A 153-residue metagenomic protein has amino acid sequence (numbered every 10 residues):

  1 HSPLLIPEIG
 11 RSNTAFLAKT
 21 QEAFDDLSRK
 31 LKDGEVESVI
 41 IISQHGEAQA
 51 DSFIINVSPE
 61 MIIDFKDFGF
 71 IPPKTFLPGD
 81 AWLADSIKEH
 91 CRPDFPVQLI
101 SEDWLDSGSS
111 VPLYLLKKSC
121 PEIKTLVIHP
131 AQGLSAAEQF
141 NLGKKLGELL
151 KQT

Functional and structural regions predicted by a protein language model:
H1-C91, F95-Q98: A short aromatic-anchored loop/beta-hairpin motif
N13-T14, Y114, L142-K145: General N-terminal targeting signals
Q21-D25, P72, L105-V111, L142: Short acidic (Asp/Glu) patches
K32-D33, K117-E122, L150-K151: Solvent-exposed alpha-helices and their adjacent loops that cap or buttress functional pockets in soluble metabolic
E37, I41, H129-T153: Active-site beta-strand/loop microenvironment that shapes enzyme catalytic pockets
I42-F53, S101-P112, E148-L149: Phosphate-binding glycine-rich loops and adjacent basic patches that engage nucleotide phosphates, nucleic-acid
D85-F140: Internal, conserved structured core segments that host functional sites
